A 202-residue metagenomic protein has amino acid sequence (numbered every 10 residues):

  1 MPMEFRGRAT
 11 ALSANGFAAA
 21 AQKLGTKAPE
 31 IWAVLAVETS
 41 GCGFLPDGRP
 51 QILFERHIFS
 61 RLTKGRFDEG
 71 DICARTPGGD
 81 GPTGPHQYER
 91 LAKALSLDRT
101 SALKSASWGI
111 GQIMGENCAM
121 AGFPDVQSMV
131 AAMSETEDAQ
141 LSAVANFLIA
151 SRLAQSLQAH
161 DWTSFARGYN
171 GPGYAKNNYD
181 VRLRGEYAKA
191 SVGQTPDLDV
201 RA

Functional and structural regions predicted by a protein language model:
M1-P196: Catalytic glycan-binding domains that act on GlcNAc-containing polysaccharides
